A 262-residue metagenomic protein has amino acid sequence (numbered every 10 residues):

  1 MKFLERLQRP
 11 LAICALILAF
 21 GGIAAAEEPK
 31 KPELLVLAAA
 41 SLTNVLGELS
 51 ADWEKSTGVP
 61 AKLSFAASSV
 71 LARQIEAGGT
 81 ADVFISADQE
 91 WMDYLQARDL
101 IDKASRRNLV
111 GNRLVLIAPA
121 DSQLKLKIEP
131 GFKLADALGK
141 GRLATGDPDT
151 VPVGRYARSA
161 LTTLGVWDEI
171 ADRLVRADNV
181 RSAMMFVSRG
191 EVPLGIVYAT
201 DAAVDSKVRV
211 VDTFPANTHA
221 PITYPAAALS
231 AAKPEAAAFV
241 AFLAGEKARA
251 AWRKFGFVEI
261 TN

Functional and structural regions predicted by a protein language model:
K2, P10-G22: Bacterial N-terminal signal peptides
A25-G79, S86-Q89, D93-N112, I117-N262: Exported/periplasmic ABC-transporter solute-binding proteins
